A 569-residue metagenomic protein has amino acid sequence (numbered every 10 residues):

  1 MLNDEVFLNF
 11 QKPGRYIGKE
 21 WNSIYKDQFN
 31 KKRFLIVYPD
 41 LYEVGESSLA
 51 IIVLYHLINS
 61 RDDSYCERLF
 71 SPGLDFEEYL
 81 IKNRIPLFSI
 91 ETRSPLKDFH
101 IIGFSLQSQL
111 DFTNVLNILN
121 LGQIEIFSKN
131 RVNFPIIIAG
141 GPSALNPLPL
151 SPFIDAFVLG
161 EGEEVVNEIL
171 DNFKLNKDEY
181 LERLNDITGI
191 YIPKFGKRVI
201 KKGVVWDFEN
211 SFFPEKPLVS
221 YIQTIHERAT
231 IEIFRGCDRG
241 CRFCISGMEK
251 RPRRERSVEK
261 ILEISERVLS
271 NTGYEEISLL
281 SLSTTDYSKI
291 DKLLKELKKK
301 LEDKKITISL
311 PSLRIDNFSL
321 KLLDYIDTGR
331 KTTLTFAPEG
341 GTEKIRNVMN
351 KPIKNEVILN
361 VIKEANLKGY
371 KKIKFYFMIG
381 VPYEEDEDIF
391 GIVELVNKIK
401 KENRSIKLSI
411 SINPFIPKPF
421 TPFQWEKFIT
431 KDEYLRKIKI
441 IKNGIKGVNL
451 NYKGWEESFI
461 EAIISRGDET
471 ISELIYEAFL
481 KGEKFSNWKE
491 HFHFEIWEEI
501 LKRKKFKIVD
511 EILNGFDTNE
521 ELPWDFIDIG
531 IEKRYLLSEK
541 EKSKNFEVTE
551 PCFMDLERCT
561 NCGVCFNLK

Functional and structural regions predicted by a protein language model:
V6-L35, Y42-E43, P193-T230, G530-V548: N-terminal [4Fe-4S]-dependent radical SAM core
I36-D40, I58, V219-I245, L269 (+3 more regions): N-terminal pre-triad scaffold of radical SAM enzymes
I36-V37, L110, R267-S409: Conserved SAM/AdoMet-binding glycine-rich loop
D63-D75: A short beta-strand-loop structural module common to alpha/beta enzyme folds
P72-R198, P422-D468, Y476-K489: Glycine-rich beta-alpha loop elements in corrinoid/cobalamin-binding modules across cobalamin-dependent enzymes
L74-D75, P149, R239, S288-K289 (+6 more regions): Flexible glycine/acidic-rich beta-alpha junction loops that bind and position SAM and/or redox cofactors in anaerobic
C244, D517-K569: Cysteine-cluster motifs in flexible loop/terminal segments that predominantly coordinate metals
C244-K260, V564-K569: Iron-sulfur (Fe-S) cluster-binding segments and ferredoxin-like electron-carrier domains, especially [2Fe-2S]
